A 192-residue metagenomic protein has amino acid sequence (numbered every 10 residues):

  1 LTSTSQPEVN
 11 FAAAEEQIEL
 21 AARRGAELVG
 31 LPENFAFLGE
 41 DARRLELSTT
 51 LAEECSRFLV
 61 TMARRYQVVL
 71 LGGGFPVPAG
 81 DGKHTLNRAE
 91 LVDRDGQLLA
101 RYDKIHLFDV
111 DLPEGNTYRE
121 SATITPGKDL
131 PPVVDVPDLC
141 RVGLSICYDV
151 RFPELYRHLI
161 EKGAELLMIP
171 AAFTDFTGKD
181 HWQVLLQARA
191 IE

Functional and structural regions predicted by a protein language model:
L1, E33-N34, G73-P76, I146 (+1 more regions): Active-site-proximal beta-strand/loop segments in catalytic clefts of secreted hydrolases
L1-A22, A26-L28, N34-F37: N-terminal, active-site-proximal structural segment of metallo-dependent hydrolase catalytic domains
L1-Q6, N10, G30, R88 (+4 more regions): Active-site-proximal beta-strand elements of phosphoester/diester hydrolases
A14, I18, S56-L59, P131 (+1 more regions): Generic structural signal for well-ordered alpha-helices, preferentially at hydrophobic/aromatic core positions
R24-S48, I169-A171: Short, conserved active-site loops that position catalytic residues or coordinate cofactors/metal ions across diverse
L38-G39, P78-A79, D175-G178: Short, solvent-exposed loop/turn segments at secondary-structure junctions
L47-L144, I191-E192: Catalytic-core segment of enzymes that process non-peptidic bonds
L51-G72, R141, C147-E192: CN hydrolase (nitrilase-like) catalytic-core segments centered on the catalytic cysteine and neighboring Lys/Glu
